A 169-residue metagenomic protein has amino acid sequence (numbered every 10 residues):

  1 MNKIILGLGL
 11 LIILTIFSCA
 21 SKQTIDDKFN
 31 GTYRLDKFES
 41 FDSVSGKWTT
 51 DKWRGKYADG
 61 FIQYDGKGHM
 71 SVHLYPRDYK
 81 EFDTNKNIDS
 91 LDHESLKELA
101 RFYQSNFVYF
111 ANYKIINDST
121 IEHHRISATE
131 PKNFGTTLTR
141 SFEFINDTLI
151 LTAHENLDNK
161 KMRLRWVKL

Functional and structural regions predicted by a protein language model:
M1-F29: Bacterial Sec-dependent N-terminal signal peptides
C19-L169: Lipid interaction determinants
